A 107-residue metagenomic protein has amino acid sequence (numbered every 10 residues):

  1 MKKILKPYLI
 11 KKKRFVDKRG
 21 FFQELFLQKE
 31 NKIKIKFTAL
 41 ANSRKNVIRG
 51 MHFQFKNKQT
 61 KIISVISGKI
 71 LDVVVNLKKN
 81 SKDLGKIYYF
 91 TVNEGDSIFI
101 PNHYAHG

Functional and structural regions predicted by a protein language model:
M1-V92: Non-catalytic, conserved peripheral segments adjacent to functional cores
T91-G107: Conserved metal-binding segment of the jelly-roll/cupin
